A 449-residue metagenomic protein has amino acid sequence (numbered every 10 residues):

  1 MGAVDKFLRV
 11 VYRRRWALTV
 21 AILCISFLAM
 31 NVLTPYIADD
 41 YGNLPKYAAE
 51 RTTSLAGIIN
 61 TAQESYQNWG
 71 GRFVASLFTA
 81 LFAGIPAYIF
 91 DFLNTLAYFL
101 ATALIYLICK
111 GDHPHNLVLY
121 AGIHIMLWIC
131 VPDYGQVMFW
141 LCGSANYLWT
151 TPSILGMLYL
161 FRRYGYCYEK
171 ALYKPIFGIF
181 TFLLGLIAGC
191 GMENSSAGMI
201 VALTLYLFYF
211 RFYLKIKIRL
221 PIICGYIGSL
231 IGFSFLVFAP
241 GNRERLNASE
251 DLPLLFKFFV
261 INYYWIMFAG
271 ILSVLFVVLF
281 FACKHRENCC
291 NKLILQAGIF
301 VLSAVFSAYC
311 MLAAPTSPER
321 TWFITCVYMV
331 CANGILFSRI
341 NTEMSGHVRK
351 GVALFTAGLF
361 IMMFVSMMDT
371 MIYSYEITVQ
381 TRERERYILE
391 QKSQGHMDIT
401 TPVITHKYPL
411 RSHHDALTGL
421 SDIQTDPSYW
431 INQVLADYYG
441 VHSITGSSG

Functional and structural regions predicted by a protein language model:
M1-V10, C167-P175, C289-C290: Membrane-interfacial, low-structure loops and terminal tails that flank and connect transmembrane helices in multi-pass
V4-Q67, A83-A101, K110-L117, V352-G449: Intrinsically disordered, polar/acidic, low-complexity terminal segments
R13-F27, L119-I125, F180-L183, C224-I231 (+1 more regions): Alpha-helical transmembrane segments
A29-F92, L141-S144, I176, L184-V305 (+1 more regions): Transmembrane catalytic cores of multi-pass membrane glycosyltransferases and polysaccharide-assembly enzymes
Y98-C109, S153-G165, V201-F208, I271-F280 (+2 more regions): Transmembrane alpha-helical segments
L117-G165, M192, Y264-S273, V305-L336: Membrane-interface micro-motifs in multi-pass membrane enzymes
R163-L186: Short hydrophobic alpha-helices at membrane interfaces in multi-pass membrane enzymes
N288, K292-Q296, I340-S366: Signature aromatic-anchored transmembrane alpha helix within multi-pass, membrane-resident enzymes that catalyze glycan
